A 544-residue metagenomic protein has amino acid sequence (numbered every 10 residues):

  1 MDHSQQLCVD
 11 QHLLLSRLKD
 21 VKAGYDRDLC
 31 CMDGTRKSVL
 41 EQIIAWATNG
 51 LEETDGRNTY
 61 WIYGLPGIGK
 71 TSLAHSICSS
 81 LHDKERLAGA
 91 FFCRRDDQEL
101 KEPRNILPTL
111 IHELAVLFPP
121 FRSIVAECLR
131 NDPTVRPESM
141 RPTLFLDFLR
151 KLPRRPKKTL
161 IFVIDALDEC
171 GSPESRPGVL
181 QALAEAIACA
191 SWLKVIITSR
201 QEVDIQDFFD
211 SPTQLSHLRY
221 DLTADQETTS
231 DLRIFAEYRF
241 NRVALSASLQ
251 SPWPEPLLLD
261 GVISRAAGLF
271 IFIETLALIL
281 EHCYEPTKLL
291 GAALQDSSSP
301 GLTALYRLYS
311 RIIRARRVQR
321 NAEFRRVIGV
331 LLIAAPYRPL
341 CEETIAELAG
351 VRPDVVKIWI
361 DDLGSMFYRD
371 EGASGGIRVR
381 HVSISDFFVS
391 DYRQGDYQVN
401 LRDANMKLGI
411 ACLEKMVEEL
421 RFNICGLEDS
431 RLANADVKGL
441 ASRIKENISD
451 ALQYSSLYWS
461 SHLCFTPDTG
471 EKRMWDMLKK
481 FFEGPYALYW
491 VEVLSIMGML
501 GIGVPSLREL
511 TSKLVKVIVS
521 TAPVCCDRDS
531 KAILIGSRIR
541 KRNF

Functional and structural regions predicted by a protein language model:
M1-G409, E414, G426-E428, A435-K445 (+6 more regions): Conserved NB-ARC/NACHT P-loop NTPase core of NLR-like innate immune receptors
L146, H462-P467: Well-ordered alpha-helical scaffold segments within catalytic/enzyme domains
N447-Y458, H462: Extended HEAT/HEAT-like alpha-solenoid repeat tracts in very large eukaryotic scaffold/adaptor proteins
T466, G470-D476, K480, G484-A487: Flexible, acidic glycine-rich loops studded with aromatic residues
